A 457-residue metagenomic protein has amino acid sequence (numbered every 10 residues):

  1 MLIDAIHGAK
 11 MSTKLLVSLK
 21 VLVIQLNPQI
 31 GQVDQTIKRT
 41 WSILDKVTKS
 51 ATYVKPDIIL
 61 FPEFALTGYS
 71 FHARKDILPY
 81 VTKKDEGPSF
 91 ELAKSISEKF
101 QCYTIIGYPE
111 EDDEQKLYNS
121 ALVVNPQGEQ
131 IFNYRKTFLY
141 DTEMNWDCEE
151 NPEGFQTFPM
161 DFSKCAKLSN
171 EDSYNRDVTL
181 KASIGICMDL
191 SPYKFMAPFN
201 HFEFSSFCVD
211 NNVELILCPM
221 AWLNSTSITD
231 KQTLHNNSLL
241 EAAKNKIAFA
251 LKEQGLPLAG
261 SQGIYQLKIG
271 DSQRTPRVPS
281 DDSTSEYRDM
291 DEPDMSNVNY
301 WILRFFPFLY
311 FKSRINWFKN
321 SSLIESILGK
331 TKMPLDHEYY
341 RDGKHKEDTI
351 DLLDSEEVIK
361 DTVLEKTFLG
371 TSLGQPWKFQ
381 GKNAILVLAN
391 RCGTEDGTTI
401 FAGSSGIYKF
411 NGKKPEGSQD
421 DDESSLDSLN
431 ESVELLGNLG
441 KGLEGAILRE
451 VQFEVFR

Functional and structural regions predicted by a protein language model:
L2-I58, L78: N-terminal glycine-/serine-/threonine-rich phosphate-binding loop
K20, I105, S120, G154 (+3 more regions): Conserved beta-strand and immediately adjacent loop positions that scaffold enzyme active sites
K20, V54-K55, Q101, K181 (+2 more regions): Short loop/turn motifs at secondary-structure junctions
Q25-N27, P62, S70, R135 (+2 more regions): Residue-level recognition of beta-strand->loop/alpha-helix junctions
V47-L78, S97, T104-I105, D189 (+2 more regions): Active-site beta-strand/loop signature of hydrolases that rely on acidic residues for catalysis
T82, E111-K312, N320, K441-F453: Active-site catalytic loop in hydrolytic enzyme cores
K84-D112, V213-P219, P376-R391: A short, hydrophobic beta-strand-centered structural micro-motif
L234-R457: C-terminal beta-strand edge segments of enzyme domains
